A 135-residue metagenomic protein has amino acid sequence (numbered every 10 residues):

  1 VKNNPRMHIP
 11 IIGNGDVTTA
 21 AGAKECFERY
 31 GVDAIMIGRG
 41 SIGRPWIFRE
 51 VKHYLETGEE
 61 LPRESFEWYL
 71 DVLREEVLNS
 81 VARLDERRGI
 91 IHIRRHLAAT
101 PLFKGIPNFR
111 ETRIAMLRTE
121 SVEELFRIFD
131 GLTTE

Functional and structural regions predicted by a protein language model:
K2-G13, V17-E135: Alpha/beta catalytic cores of nucleotide-metabolism and tRNA/nucleoside-modifying enzymes
